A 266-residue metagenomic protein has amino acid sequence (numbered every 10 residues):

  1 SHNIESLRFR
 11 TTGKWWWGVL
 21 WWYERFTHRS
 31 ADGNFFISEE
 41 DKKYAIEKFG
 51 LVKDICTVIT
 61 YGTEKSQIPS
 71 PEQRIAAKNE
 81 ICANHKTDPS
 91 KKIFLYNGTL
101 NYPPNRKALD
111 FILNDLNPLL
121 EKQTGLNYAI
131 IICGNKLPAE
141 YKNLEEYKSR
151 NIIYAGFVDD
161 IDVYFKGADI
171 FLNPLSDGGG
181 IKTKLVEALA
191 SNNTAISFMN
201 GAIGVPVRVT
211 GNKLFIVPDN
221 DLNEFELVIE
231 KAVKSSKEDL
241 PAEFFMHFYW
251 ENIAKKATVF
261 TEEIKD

Functional and structural regions predicted by a protein language model:
W15-N34: Membrane-proximal helix-turn-helix segments that form the acceptor-binding/catalytic region of lipid-linked
F26-R29, D159-A168, A190: Short acidic alpha-helix that forms the nucleotide-activated donor recognition element in Leloir-type transferases
D32, K166-G180, S191-N193: Acidic donor-binding loop of glycosyltransferase active sites
E40, I59-G62: Carbohydrate-associated surface elements
G62-L144, Y154, V158-D159, K166 (+1 more regions): Conserved catalytic-core segment of nucleotide-activated headgroup transferases in glycan assembly
K184-E187, T194-M199: Short hydrophobic beta-strand element within catalytic cores of glycosyltransferases and related nucleotide-activated
K213-N223, E230-S235: Conserved acidic donor-binding segment of nucleotide-sugar-dependent glycosyltransferases
K234-K265: A charged, aromatic-enriched C-terminal amphipathic alpha-helix characteristic of glycosyltransferases across folds
